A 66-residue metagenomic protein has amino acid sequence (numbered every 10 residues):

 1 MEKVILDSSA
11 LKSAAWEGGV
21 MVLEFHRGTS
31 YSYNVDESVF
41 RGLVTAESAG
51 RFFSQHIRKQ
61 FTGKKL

Functional and structural regions predicted by a protein language model:
M1-L66: Acidic/histidine-enriched, beta-strand-rich ligand/metal-binding domains
